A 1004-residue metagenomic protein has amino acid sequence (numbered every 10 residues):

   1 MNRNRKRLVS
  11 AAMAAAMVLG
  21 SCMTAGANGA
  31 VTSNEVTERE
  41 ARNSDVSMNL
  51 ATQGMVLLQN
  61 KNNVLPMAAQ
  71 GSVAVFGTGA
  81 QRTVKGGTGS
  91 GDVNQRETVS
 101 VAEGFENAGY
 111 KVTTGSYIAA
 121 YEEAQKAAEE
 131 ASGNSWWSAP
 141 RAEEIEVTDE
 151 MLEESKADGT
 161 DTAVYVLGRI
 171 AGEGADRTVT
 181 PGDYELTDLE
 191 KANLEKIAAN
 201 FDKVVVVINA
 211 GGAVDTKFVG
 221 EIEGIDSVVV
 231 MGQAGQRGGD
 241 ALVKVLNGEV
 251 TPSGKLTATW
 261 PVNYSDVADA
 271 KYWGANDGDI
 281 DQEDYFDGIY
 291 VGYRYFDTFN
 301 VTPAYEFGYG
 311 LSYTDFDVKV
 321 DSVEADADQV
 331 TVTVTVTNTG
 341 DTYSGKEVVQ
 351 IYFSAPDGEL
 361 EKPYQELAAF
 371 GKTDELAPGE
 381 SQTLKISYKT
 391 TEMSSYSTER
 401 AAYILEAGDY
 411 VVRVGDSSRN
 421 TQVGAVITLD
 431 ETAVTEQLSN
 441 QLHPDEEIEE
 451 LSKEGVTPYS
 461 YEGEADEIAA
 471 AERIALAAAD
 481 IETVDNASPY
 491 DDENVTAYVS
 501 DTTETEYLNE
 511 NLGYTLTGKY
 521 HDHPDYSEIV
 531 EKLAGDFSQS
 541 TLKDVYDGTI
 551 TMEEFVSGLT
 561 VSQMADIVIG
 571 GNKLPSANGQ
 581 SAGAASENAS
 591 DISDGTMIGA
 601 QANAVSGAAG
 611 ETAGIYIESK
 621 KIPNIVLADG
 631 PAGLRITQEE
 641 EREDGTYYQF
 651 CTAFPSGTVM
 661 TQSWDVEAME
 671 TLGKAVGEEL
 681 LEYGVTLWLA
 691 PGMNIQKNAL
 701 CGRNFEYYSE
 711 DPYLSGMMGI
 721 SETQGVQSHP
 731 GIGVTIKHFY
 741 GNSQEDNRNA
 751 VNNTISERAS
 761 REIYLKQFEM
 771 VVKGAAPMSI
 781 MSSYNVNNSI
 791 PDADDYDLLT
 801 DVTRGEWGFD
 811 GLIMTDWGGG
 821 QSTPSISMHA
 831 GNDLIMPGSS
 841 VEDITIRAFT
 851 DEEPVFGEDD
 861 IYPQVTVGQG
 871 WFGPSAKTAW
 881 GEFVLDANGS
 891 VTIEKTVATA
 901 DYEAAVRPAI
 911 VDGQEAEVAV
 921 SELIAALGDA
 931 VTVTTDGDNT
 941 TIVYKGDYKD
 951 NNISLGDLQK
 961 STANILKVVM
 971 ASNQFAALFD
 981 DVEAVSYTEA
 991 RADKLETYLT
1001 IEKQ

Functional and structural regions predicted by a protein language model:
M1-R5, C22-S395, I404-V414, S418 (+2 more regions): Glycoside hydrolase catalytic-domain context in secreted enzymes
R7-A16: Sec-dependent N-terminal signal peptides
A16-C22: Hydrophobic h-region of N-terminal signal peptides that target proteins for export in Gram-negative bacteria
A401: Extracellular/periplasmic metallocenter environments
N420-E436: Short beta-strand elements
